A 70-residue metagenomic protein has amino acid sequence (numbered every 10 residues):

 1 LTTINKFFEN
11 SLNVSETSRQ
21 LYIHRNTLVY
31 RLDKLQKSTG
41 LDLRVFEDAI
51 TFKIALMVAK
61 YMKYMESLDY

Functional and structural regions predicted by a protein language model:
L1-Y70: Cytosolic nucleotide-utilizing catalytic cores of signal-transduction proteins
